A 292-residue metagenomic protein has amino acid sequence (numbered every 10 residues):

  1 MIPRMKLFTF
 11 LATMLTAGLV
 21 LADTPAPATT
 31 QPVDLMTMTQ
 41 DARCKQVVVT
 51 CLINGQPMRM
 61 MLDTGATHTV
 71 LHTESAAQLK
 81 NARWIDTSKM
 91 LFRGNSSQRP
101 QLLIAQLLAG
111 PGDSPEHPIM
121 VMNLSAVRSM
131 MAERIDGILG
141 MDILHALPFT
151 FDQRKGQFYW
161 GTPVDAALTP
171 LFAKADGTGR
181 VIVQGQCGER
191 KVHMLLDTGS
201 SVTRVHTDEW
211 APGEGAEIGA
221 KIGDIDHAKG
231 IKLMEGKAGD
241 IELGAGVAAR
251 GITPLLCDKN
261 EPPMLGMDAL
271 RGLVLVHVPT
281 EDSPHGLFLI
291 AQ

Functional and structural regions predicted by a protein language model:
M1-L11: Bacterial N-terminal signal peptides that target proteins for export
A22-Q292: Pepsin/retropepsin-fold aspartyl endopeptidases
